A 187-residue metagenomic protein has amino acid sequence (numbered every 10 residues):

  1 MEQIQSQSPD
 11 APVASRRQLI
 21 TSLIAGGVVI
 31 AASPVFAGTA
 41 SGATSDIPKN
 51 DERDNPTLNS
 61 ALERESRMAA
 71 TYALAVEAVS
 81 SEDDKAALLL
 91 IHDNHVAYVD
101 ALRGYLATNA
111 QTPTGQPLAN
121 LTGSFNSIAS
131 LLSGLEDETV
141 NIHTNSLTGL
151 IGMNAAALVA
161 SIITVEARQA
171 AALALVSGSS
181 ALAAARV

Functional and structural regions predicted by a protein language model:
E2-A14, T21-V187: All-alpha RGS (Regulator of G-protein Signaling) helical domain and cognate RGS-like helical scaffolds
